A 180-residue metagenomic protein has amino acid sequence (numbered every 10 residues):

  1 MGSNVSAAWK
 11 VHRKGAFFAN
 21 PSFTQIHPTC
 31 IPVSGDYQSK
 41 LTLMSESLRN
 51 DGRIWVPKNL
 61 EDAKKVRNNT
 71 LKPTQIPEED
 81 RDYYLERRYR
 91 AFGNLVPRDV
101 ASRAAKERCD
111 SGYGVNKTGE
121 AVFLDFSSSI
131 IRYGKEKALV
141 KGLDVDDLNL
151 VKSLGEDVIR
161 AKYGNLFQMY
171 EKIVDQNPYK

Functional and structural regions predicted by a protein language model:
M1-V33: Glycine-rich phosphate/pyrophosphate-binding loops and their adjacent beta-strand/loop elements at enzyme active sites
N20-K180: Mobile, glycine/GP-rich and aromatic-enriched active-site lid/loop segments adjacent to catalytic centers
